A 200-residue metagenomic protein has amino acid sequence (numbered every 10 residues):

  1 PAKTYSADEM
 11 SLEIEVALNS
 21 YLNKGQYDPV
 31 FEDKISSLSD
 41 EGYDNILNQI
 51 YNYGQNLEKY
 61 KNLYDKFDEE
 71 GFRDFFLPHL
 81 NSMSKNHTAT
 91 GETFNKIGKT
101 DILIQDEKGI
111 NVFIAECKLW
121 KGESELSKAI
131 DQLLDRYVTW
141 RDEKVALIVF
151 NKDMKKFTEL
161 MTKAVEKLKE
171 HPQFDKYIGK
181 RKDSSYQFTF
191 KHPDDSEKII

Functional and structural regions predicted by a protein language model:
P1-G42: Internal, Lys/Arg-enriched amphipathic helical interaction segments that engage polyanionic partners
L38, G42, D68-F72, E125 (+2 more regions): Short amphipathic alpha-helical segments
G42-G91: Acidic-basic catalytic patches of nuclease active cores, encompassing PD-(D/E)XK and other metal-cofactor nuclease
G91-E92, D101-I102: Pyridoxal 5′-phosphate
N95-K99, G122: Short acidic loop-to-helix transition motifs that present clustered carboxylates
L103-I114: Active-site beta-strand-loop-beta-strand hairpin of nuclease catalytic cores that positions key catalytic residues
L119-P172: Catalytic cores of nucleic-acid endonucleases
K152-I200: Domain-level recognition of nuclease-like catalytic cores that cleave nucleotide substrates
